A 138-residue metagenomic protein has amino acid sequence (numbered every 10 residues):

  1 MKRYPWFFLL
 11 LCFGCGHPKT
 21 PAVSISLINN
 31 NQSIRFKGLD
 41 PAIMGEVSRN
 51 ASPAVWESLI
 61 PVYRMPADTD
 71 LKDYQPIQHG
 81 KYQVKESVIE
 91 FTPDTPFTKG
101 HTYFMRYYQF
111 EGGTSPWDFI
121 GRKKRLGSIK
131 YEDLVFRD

Functional and structural regions predicted by a protein language model:
M1-Y4: Positively charged n-region of N-terminal signal peptides that target proteins for export
C12-G14: C-terminal motif of bacterial Sec signal peptides marking the signal peptidase cleavage site
G16-D138: Acidic, low-complexity Ser/Thr/Gly/Pro-rich repeat segments typical of extracellular/periplasmic and surface-exposed
